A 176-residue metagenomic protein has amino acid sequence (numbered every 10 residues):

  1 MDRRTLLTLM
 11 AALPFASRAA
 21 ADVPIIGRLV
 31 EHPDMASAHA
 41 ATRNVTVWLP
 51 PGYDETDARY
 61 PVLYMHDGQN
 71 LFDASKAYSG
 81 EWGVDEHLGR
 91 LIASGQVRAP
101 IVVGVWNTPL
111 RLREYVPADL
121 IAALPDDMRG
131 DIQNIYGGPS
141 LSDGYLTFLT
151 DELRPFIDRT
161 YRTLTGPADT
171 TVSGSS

Functional and structural regions predicted by a protein language model:
T5-A21: N-terminal export signals
A20-S176: Non-catalytic cap/lid and distal C-terminal segments of serine-dependent acyl enzymes
